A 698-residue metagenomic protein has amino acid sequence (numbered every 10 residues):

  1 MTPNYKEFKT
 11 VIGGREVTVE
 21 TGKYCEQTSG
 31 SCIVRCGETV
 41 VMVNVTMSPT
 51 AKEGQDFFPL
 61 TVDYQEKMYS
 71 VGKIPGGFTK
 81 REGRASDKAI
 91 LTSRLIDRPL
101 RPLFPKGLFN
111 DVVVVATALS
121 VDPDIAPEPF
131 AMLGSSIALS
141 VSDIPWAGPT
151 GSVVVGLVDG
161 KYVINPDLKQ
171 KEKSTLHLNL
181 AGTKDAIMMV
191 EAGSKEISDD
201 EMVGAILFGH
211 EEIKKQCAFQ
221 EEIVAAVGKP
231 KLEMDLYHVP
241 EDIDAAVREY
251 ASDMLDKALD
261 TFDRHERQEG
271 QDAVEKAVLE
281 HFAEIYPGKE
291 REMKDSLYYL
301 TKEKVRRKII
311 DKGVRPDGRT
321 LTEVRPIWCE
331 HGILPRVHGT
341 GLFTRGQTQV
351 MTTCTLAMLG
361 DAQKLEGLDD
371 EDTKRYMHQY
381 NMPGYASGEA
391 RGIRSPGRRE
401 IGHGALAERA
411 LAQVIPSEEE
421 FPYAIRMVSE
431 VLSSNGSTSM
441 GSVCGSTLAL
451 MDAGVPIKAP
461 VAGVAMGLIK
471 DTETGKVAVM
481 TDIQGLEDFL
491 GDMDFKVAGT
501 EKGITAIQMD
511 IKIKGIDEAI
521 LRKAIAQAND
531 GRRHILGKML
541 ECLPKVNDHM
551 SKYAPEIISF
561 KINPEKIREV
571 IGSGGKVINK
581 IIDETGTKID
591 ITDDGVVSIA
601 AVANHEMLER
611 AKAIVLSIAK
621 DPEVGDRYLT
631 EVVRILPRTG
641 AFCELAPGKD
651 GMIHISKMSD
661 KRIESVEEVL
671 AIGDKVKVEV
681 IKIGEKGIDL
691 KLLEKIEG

Functional and structural regions predicted by a protein language model:
M1-D235: Long, basic N-terminal domains or extensions that often function in RNA/ssDNA interaction or organelle/cellular
M1-S48, D235-D370, P555-E569, V577 (+1 more regions): Extended amphipathic alpha-helical scaffolds
E16, S29-V113, A118-S120, I125 (+5 more regions): Glycine-rich, flexible beta-strand/loop modules in the N-terminal catalytic cores of phosphate-handling
D56-Q65, I74, A131-G134, I285-E290 (+8 more regions): Conserved glycine-bearing catalytic or ligand-binding loops at nucleotide- and phosphate-handling centers of large
R98-K106, V141, M358, P383-G388 (+8 more regions): Conserved helix-loop functional segments at active or binding sites
K106-V112, A147-P149, Q216-M234, H265 (+7 more regions): Flexible, glycine/charged-enriched surface loops at secondary-structure junctions
D143-F262, L450-D548: Mobile "lid/hinge" segments at catalytic clefts and subdomain interfaces of large enzymes
Y553-I557, N563-G698: Single-stranded RNA-binding regions, centering on S1/OB-family and related RNA-binding modules
